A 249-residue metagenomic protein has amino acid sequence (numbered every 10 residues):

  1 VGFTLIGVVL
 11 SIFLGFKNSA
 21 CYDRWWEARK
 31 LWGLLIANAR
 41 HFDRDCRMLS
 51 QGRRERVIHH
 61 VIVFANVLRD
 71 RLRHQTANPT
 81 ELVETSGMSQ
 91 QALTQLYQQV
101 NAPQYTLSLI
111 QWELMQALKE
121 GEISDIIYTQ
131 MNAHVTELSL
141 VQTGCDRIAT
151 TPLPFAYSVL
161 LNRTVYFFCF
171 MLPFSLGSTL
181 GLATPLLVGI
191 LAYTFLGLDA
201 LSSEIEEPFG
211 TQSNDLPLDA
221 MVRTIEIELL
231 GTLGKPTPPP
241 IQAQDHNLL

Functional and structural regions predicted by a protein language model:
V1-F3, F13-L14, R147-P239: Alpha-helical transmembrane anchor segments
V1-G33, G52, L180-G181, E226-L249: N-terminal juxtamembrane/topogenic regions of multi-pass membrane proteins
F3-I6, R29, Q104, S139 (+2 more regions): Conserved structured core elements
I6-G7, Q116-A117, L176-G177: Short, flexible segments with low predicted structural confidence
C21-W25, L34, D45, G197-P208: Membrane-spanning helices that line or support transport/gating and their immediate boundary helices in channels
W25-F42, H134-Q142, I148, Q212-D215 (+1 more regions): Intracellular alpha-helical coupling/juxtamembrane segments of multi-pass membrane proteins
A39-N66, D70-H74, F209-L249: Solvent-exposed, non-transmembrane helices and loops of integral membrane proteins
D43-Y157: Structured inter-helical modules in multipass membrane proteins
